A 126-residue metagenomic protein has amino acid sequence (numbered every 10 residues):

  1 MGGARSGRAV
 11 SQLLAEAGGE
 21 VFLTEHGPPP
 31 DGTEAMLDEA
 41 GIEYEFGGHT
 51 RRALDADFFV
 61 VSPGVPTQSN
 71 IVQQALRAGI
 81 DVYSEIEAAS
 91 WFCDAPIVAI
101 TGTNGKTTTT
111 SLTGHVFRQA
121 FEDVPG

Functional and structural regions predicted by a protein language model:
M1-S84, A88: N-terminal leader/targeting and accessory segments in enzymes
R52, P63-G126: Phosphate-binding loop of NTP-binding sites
